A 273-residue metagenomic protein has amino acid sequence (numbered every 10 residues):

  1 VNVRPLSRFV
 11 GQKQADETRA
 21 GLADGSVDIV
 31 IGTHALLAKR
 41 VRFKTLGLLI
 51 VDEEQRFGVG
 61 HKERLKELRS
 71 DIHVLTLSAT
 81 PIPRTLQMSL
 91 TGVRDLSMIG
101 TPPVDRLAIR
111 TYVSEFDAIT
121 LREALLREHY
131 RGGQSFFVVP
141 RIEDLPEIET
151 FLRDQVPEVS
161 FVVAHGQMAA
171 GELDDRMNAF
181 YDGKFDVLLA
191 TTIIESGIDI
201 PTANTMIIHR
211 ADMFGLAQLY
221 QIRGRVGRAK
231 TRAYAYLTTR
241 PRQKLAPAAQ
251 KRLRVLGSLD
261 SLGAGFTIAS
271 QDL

Functional and structural regions predicted by a protein language model:
V1-G11, I29, Q155-Q167: Conserved RecA-like helicase motor-core motifs
N2, G25-I29, T45-L48, S70-L75 (+5 more regions): Loop/turn-to-beta-strand initiation segments
L6-V30, A38-L46, A170-V187: Conserved motor-coupling elements within RecA-like helicase/translocase cores
A15, A38-K44, E54-R69, I148 (+3 more regions): Conserved ATPase-coupling elements of RecA-like P-loop NTPase cores
V27, H34-L36, E53-Q55, I193-I194 (+1 more regions): Conserved Walker B
I29-G32, I50, H73-A79, M88-S89 (+5 more regions): Structural recognition of the conserved hydrophobic beta-strand(s) that form the central parallel beta-sheet of P-loop
F43-L48, E54-Q134: Post-DEXD/H (motif II) to motif III coupling segment of the RecA-like Helicase ATP-binding lobe
A118-P140, D144-L273: C-terminal helicase module of SF1/SF2 nucleic-acid helicases/translocases
